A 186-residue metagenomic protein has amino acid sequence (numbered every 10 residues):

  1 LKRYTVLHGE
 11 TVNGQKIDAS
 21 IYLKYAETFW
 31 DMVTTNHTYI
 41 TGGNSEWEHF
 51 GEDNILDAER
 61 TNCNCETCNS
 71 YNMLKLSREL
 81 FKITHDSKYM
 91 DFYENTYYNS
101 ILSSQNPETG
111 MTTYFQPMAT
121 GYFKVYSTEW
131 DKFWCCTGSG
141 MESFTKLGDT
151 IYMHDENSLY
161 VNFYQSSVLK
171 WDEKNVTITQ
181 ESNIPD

Functional and structural regions predicted by a protein language model:
L1-D186: Glycan-recognition and catalytic cores of secretory/periplasmic carbohydrate-active enzymes
